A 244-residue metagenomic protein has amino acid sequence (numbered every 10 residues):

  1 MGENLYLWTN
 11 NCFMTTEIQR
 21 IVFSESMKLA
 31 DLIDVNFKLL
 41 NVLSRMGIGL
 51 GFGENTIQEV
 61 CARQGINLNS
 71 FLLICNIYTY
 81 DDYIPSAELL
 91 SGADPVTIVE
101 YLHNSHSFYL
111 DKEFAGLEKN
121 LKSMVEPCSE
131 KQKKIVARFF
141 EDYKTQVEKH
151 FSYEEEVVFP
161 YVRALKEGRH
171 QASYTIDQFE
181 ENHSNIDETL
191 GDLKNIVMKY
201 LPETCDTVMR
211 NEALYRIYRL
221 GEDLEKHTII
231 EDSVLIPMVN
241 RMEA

Functional and structural regions predicted by a protein language model:
Y6-A244: Small-residue-biased structural context
